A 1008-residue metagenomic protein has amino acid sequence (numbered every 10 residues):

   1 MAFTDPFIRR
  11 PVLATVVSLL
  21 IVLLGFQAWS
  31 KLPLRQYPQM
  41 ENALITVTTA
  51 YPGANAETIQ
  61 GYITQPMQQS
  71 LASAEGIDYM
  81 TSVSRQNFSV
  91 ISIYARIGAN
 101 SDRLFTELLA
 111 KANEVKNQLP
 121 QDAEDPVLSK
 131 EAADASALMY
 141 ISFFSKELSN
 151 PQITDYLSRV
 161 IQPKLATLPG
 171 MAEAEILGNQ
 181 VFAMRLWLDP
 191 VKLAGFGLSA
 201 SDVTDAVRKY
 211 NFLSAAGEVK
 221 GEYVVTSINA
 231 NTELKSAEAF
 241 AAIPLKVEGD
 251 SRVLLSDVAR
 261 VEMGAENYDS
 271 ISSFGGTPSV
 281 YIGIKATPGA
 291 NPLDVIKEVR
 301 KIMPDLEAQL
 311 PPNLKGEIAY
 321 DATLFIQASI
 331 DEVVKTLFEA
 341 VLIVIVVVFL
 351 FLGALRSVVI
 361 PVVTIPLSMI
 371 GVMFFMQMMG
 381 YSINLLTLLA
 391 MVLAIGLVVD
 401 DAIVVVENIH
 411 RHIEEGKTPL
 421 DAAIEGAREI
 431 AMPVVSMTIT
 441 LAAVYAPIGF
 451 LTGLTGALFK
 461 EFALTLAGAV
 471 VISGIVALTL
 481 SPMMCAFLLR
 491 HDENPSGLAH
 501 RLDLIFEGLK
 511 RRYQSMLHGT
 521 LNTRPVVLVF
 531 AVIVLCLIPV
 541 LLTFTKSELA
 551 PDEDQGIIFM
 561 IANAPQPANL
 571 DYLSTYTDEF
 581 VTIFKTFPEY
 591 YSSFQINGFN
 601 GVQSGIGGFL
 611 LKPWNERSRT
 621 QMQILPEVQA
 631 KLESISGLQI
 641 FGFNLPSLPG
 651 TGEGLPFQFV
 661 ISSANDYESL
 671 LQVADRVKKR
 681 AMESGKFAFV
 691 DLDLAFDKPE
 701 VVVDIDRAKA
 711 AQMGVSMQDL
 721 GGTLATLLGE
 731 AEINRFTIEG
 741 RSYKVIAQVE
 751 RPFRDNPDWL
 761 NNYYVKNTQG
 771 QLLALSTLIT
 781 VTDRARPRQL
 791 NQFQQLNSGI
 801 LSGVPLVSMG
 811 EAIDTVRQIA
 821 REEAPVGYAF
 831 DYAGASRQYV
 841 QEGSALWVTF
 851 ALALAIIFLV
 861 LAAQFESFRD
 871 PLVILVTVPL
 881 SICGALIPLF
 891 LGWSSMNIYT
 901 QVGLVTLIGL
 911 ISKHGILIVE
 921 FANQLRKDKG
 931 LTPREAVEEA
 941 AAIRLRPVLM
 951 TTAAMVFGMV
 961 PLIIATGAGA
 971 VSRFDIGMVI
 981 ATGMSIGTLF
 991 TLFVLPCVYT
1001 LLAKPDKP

Functional and structural regions predicted by a protein language model:
M1-K31, I430, L498-L549, F609 (+4 more regions): Signature of alpha-helical transmembrane segments and their immediate interfacial
T4-R9, Y37, T64, L157 (+20 more regions): Alpha-helical membrane-interface segments at transmembrane helix boundaries
P6, Y37, T48, V90 (+11 more regions): Extracytoplasmic/periplasmic membrane-proximal domains and adjacent transmembrane bundles of envelope biogenesis
V12-L13, Q27-Q118, D122-D125, P151-G178 (+4 more regions): Extracytoplasmic/periplasmic
L24-K31, K315, L342-R411, T418 (+8 more regions): Hydrophobic transmembrane alpha-helices and their membrane-interface caps in long multi-pass transport proteins
L34-I45, T81-N87, D122-K146, E175-V181 (+10 more regions): Flexible hinge/switch segments at interdomain interfaces of large molecular machines
Q68-M80, G98-S129, D134-A135, Q162-L168 (+12 more regions): Short helix C-cap/helix-to-loop transition motifs enriched in small/turn-promoting residues
I395-I409, A431-F450, A457-A499, G607 (+6 more regions): Transmembrane alpha-helices and their membrane-interface boundaries in multi-pass membrane transporters and channels
